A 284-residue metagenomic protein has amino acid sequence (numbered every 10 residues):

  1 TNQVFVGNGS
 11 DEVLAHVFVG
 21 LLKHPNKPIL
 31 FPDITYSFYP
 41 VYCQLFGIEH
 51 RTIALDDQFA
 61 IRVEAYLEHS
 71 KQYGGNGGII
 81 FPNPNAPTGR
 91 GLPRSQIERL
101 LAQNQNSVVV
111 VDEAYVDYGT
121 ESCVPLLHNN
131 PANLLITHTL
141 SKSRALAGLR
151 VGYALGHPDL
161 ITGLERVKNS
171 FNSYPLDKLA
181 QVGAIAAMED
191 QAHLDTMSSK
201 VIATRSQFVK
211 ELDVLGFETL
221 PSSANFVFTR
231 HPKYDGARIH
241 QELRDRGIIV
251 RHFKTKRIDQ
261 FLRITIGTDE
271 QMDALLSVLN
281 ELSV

Functional and structural regions predicted by a protein language model:
T1-P28, K233: Phosphate-binding glycine-rich loop
N2, I136, L215-E218, I248-F253: A short linear hydrophobic-aromatic micro-motif
G20-F81: PLP-dependent aminotransferase-like
Q44, I61-G74, P87-V109, E113-L146 (+1 more regions): Active-site pre-lysine segment of PLP-dependent enzymes
S95, E242-R251, T255-V284: PLP-dependent enzyme catalytic core of the Aspartate aminotransferase-like
N133-D213, F217-L220: PLP-dependent aminotransferase class I/II
V201-I202, V214-R246, L262: Conserved PLP-binding catalytic core of the aspartate aminotransferase-like
